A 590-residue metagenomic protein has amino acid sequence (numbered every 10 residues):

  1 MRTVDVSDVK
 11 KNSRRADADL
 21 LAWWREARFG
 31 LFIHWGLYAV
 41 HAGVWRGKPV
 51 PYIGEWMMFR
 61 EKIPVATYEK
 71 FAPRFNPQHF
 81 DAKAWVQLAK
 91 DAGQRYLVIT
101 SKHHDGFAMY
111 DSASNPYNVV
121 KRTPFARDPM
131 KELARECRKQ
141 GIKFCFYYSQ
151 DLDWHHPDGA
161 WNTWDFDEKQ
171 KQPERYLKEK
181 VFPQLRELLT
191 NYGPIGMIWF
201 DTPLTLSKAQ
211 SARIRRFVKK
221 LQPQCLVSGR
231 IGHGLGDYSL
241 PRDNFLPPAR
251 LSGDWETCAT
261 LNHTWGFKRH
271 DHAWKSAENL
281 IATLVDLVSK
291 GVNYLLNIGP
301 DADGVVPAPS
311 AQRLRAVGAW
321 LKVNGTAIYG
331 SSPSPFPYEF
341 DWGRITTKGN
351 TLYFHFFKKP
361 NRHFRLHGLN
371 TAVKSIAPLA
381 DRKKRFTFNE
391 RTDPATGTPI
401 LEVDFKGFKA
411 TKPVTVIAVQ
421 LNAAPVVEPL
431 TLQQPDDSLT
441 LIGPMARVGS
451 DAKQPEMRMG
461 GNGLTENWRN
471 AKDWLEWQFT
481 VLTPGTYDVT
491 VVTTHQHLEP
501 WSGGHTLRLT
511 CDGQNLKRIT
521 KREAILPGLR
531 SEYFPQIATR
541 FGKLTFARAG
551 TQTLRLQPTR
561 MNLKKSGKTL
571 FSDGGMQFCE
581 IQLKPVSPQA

Functional and structural regions predicted by a protein language model:
M1-T483, T493-F546, T553-A590: Mature catalytic domains of secreted/periplasmic carbohydrate-active enzymes
D488-T490: Contiguous beta-strand segments within globular domains
